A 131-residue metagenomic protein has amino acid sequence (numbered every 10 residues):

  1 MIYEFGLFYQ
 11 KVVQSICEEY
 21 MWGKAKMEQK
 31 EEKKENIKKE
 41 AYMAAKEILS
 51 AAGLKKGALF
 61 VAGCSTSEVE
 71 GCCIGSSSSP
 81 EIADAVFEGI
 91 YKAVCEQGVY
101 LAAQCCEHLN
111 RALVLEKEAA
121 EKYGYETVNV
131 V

Functional and structural regions predicted by a protein language model:
M27-F60, P80-K92: N-terminal glycine-/serine-/threonine-rich phosphate-binding loop
A62-S67, Q104: Glycine-rich beta-strand-to-loop/alpha-helix junction loops that act as flexible
I74-P80: Short glycine-enriched, charge-decorated loop/helix-capping segments at active-site entrances that position
Q97-V131: Ligand-binding beta-strand-loop-alpha-helix segment within the catalytic cores of soluble metabolic enzymes
